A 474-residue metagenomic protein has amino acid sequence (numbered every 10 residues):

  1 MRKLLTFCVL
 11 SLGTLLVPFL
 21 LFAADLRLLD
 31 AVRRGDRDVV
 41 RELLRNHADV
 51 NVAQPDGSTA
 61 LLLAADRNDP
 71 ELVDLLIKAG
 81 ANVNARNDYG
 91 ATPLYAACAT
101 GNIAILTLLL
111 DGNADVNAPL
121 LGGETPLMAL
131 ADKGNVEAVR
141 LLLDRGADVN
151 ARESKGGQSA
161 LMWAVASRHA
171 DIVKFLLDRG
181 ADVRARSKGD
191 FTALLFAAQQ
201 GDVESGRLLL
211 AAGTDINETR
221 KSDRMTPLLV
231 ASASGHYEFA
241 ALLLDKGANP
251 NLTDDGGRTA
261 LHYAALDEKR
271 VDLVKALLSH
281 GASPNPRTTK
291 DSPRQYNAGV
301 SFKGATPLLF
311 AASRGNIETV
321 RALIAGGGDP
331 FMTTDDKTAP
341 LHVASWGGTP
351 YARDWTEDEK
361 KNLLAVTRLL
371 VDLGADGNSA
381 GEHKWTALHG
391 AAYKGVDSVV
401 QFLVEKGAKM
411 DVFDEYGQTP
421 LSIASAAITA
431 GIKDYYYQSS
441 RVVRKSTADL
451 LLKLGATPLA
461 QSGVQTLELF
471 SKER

Functional and structural regions predicted by a protein language model:
C8-P18: Bacterial N-terminal signal peptides
F22-L28, A212, K246, H280 (+8 more regions): Ankyrin-repeat-protein effector appendages
A23-L63: N-terminal segments that cap or nucleate solenoid repeat domains
D30-R34, L63-D69, A96-N102, A129-N135 (+9 more regions): Ankyrin repeat A-helix N-terminal signature
V39, E71-L72, A104-I105, E137-A138 (+8 more regions): Conserved ankyrin/ankyrin-like repeat signature
L44-D49, D74-N82, T107-D115, R140-D148 (+8 more regions): Ankyrin repeat domain, specifically the short helix-to-loop turn at the C-terminus of the second helix of each repeat
V52-A53, A85-R86, V116-P119, V149-E153 (+9 more regions): Ankyrin repeat boundary signal
G57, G90, G123, G156-G157 (+8 more regions): Start-of-repeat signature of ankyrin repeats
